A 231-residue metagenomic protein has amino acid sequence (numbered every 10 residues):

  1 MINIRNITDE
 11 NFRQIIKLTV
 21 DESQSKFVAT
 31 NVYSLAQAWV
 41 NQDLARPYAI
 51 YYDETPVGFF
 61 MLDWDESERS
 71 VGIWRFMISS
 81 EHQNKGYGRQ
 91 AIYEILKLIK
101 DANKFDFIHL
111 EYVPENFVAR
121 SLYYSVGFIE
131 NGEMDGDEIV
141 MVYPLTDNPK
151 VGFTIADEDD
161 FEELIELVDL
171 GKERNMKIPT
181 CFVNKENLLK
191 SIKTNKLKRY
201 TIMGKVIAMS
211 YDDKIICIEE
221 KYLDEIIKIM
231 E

Functional and structural regions predicted by a protein language model:
M1-E10, Y143-D159: Conserved N-terminal entry element of GNAT/NAT acetyltransferase domains
I2-E81, I92, L98, A102 (+2 more regions): Acetyl-CoA-dependent GNAT
E10, E68, F117-V118, D159 (+1 more regions): Short alpha-helical
F76-I78, Y112, A156: Hydrophobic adenine-recognition pocket in adenosine-nucleotide-binding enzymes
G86: Conserved G/P- and acidic residue-centered "switch" motifs that form tight phosphate/ATP-binding loops in soluble
R89, P114-G132: Conserved active-site alpha-helix within GNAT-family acetyltransferase domains
H109-R120, G136-E138, E220-Y222, E231: Conserved beta-strand-loop-alpha-helix junction that forms the acyl-donor binding cleft
